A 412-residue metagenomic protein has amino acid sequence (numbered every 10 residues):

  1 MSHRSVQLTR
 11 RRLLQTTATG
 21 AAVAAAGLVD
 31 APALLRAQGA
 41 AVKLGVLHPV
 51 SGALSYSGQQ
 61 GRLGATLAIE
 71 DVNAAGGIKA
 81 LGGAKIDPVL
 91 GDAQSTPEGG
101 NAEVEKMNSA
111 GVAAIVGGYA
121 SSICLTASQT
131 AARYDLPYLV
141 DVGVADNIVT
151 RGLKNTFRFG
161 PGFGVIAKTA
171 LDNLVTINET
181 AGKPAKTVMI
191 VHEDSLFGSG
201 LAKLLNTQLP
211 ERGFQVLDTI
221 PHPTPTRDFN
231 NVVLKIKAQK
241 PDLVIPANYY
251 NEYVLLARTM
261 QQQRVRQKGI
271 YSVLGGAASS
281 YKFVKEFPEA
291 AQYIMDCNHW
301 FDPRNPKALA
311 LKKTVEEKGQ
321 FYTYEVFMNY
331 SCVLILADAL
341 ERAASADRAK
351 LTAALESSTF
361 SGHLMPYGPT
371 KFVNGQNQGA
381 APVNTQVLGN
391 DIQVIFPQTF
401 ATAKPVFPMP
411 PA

Functional and structural regions predicted by a protein language model:
M1-R12, T17-G27, A33: N-terminal secretory signal peptides
L28-A53, S57: C-terminal segment of N-terminal export signals and the immediately downstream linker at the start of the mature
S55-A80, K203-Q208: Short, polar/charged alpha-helical segment
Y56-G61, I78-T150, F159, H222-F229 (+2 more regions): Beta-alpha junction/loop-to-helix N-cap segments that form part of ligand/metal-binding clefts
E98, V112-T219, K268-Q292: Extracytoplasmic ligand/sensor domains, especially the bilobed periplasmic-binding protein
A110-A113, Q239-L243: Short acidic/histidine-rich motifs immediately flanking catalytic phosphotransfer sites in two-component signaling
A257-S331, E341, Q398-P411: Extracellular/periplasmic periplasmic-binding protein-like sensory domains
E317-V326, A337-V394: Segments of small-molecule ligand-sensing domains
